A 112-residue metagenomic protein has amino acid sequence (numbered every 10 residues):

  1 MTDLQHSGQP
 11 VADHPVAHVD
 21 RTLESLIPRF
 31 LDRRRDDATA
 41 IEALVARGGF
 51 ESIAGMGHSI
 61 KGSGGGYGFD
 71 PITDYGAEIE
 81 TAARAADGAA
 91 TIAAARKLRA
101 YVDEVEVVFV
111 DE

Functional and structural regions predicted by a protein language model:
M1-E112: Two-component system phosphorelay core
